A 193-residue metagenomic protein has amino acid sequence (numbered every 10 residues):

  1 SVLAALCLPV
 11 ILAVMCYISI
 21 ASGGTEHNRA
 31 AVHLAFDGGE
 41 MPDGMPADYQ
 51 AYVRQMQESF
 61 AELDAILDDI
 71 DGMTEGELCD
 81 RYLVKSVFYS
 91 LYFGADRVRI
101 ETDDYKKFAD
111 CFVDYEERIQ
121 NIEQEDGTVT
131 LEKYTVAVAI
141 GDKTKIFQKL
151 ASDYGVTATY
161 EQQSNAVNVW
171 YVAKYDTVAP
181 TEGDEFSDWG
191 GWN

Functional and structural regions predicted by a protein language model:
S1-N193: Cell-wall glycan-active module
